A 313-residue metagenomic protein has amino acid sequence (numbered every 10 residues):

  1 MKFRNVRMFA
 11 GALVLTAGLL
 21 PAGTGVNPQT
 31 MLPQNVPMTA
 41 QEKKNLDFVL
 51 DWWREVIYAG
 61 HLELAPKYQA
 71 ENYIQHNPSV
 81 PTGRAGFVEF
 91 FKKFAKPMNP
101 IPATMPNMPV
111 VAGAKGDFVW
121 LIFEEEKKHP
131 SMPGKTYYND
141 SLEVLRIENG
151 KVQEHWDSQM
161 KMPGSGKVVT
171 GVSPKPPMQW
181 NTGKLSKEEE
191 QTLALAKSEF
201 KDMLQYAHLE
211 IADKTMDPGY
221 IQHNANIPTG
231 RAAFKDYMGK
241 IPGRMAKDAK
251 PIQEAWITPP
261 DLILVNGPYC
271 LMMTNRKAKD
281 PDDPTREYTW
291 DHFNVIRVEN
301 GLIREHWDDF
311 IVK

Functional and structural regions predicted by a protein language model:
M1-G11: Bacterial N-terminal signal peptides that target proteins for export
A10-P21: Bacterial N-terminal signal peptides
G23-K313: C-terminal and inter-domain tail/linker signature
